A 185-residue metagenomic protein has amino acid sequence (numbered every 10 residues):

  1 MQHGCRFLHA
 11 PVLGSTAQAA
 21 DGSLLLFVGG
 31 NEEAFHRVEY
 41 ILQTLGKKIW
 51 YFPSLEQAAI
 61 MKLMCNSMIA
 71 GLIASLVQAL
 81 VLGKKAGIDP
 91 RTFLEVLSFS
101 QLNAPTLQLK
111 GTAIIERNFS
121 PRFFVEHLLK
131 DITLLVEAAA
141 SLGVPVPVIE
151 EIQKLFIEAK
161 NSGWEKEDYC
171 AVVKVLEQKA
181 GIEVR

Functional and structural regions predicted by a protein language model:
M1-S67: Rossmann-fold dinucleotide-binding core
Q43, V184-R185: ATP-dependent carboxylate/acyl-activation modules
E56-A180: Helical "substrate-binding/catalytic lid" subdomain of Rossmann-like NAD(P)-dependent dehydrogenases/reductases
